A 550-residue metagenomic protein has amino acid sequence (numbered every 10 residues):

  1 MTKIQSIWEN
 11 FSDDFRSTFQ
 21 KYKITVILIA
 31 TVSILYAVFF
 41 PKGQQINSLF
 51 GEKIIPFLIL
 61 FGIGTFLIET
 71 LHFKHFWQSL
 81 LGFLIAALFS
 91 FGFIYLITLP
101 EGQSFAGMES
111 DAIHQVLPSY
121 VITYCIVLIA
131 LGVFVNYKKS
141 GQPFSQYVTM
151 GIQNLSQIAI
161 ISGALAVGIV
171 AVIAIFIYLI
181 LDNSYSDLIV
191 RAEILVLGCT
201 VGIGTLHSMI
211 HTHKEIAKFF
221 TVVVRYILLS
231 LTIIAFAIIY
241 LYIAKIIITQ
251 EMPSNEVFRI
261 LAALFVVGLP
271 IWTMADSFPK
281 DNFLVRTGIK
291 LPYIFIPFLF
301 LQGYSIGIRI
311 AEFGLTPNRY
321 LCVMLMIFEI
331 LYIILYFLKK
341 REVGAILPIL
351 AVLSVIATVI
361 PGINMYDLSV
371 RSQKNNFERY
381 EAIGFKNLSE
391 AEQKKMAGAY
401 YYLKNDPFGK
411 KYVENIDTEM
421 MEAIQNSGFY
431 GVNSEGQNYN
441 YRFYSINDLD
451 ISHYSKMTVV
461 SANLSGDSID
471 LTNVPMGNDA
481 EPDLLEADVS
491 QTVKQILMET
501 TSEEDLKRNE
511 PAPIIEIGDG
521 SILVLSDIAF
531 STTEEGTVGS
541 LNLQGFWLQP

Functional and structural regions predicted by a protein language model:
T2-F19, Q44-I46, I68-S79, V135-N154 (+6 more regions): Juxtamembrane membrane-water interface segments of multi-pass membrane proteins, especially cytoplasmic-side
Q20-F39, F57-G62, L80-F91, T123-L128 (+2 more regions): Alpha-helical transmembrane segments
V32-V38, E52-F73, V127-N136, T200: Central hydrophobic cores of alpha-helical transmembrane segments in multi-pass inner-membrane proteins across all
A37-P56, F73-W77, L99-V121, Y178-A192 (+2 more regions): Membrane-helix interface and helix-disruption motif detector
T70-C199, S208-V224: Membrane-interface helix-loop-helix junctions at boundaries between adjacent transmembrane segments
E342-M365: Internal/C-terminal transmembrane anchor helices
A357-A382: Hydrophobic alpha-helical transmembrane segments in integral membrane proteins
I383-P550: Extracytosolic and intramembrane catalytic regions of membrane-associated proteins in envelope/secretory systems
